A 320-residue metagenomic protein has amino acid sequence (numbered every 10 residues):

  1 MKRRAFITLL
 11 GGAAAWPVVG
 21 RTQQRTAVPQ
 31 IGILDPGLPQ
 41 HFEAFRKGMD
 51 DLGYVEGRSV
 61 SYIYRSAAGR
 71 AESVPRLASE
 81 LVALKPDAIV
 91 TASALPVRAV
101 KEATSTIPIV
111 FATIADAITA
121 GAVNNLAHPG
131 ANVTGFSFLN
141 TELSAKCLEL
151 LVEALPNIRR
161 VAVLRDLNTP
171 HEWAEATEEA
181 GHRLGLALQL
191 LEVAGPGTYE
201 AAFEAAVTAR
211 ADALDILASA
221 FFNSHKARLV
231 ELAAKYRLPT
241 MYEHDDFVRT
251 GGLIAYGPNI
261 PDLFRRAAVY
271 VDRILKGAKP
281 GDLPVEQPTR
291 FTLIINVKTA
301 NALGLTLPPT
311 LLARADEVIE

Functional and structural regions predicted by a protein language model:
M1-E320: Short hydrophobic alpha-helices and adjacent helix-cap/hinge residues
